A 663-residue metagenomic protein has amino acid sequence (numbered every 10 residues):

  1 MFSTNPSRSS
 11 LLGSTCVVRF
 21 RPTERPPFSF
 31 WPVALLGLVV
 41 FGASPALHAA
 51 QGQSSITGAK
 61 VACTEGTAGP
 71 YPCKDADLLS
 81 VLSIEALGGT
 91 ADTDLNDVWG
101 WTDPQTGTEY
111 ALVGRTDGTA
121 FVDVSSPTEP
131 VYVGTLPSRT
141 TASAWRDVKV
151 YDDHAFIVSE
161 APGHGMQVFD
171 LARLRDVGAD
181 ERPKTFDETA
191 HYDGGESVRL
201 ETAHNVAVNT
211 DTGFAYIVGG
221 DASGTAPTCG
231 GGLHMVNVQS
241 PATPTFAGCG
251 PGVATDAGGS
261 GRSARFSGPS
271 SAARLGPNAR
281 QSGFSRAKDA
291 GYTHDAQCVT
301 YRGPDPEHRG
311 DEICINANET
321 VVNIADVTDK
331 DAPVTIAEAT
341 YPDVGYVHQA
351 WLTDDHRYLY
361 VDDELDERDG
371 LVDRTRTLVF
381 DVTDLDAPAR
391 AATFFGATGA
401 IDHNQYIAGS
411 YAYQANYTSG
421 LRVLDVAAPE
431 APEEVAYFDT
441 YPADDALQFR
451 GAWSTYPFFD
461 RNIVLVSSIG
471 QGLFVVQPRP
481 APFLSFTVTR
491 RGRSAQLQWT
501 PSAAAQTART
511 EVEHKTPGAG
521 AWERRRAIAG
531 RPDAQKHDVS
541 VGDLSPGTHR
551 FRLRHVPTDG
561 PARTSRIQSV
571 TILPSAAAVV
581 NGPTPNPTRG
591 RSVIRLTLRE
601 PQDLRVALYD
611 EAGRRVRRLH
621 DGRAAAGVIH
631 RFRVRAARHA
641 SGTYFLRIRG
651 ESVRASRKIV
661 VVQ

Functional and structural regions predicted by a protein language model:
M1-F28: N-terminal secretory signal peptides that target proteins for export/translocation
W31-P45: Bacterial N-terminal signal peptides
A49-P480: Feature marking well-ordered beta-strand scaffolds used for ligand recognition
A120, A508-T510, S592, Q602-R605: Short beta-strand/loop motifs in extracellular/secreted proteins, especially within beta-sandwich accessory domains
P478-A576: Short, compositionally biased serine/threonine- and acidic-rich segments at solvent-exposed termini, linkers, or domain
P482-R493, Q498-A504, R566-R599, L608-R614 (+2 more regions): Surface-exposed, proline-anchored Ser/Thr-rich loop/turn motifs
A529-R550, H620-R654: Short, surface-exposed loop/turn motifs with a glycine/proline- and acidic-biased composition
A562-T564, R615, R654-S656: A structural signal for beta-strand boundary/capping segments at domain termini and interdomain linkers
